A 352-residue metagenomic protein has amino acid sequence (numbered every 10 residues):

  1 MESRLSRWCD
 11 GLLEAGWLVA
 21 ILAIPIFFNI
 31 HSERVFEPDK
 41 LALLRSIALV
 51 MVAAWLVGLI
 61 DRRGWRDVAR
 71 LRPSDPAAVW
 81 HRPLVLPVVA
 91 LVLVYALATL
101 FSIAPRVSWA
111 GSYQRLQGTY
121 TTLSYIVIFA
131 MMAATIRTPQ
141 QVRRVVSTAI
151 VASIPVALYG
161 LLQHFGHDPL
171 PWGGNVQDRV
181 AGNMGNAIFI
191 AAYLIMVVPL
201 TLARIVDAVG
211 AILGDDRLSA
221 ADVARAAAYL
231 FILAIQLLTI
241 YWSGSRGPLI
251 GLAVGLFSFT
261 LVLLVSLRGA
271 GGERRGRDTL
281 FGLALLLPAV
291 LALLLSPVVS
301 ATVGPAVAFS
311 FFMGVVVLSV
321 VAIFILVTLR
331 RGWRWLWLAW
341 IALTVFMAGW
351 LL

Functional and structural regions predicted by a protein language model:
M1-I30, R45-L59, R82, P87-P105 (+1 more regions): Alpha-helical transmembrane segments of multi-pass inner-membrane proteins
R34-A48: Membrane-interface anchor segments at the N-terminal boundary of transmembrane helices in multi-pass membrane enzymes
D61-W80, L213, R217: Flexible loop linkers connecting adjacent transmembrane helices in multi-pass alpha-helical membrane transporters
A69-H81, V85, F101-Y113: Membrane-helix boundary/helix-loop-helix interface segments in multi-pass membrane proteins
